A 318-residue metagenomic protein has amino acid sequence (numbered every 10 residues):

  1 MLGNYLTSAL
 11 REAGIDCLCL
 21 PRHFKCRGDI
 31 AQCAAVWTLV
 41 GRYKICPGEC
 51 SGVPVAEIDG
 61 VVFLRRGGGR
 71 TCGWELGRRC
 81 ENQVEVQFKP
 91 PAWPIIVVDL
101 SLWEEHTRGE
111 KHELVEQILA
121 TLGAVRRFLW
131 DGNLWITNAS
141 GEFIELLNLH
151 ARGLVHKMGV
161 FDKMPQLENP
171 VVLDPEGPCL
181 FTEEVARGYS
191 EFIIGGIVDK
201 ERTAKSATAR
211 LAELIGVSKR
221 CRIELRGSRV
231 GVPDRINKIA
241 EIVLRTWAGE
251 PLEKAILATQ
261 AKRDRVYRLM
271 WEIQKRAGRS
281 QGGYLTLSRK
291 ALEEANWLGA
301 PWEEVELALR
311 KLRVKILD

Functional and structural regions predicted by a protein language model:
M1-I96, W103-E105, G109: Extreme N-terminal leader/targeting regions
A35-V36, N237-R245, L269-K275: Short, hydrophobic/amphipathic alpha-helical patches that form generic packing surfaces within helical domains
G109-R127: Histidine-anchored nucleotide/phosphate-binding helix
W130-T203: S-adenosyl-L-methionine/SAH cofactor-binding core of RNA-modifying enzymes
F161-E176, W247-M270: Extended, charge-rich low-complexity interaction segments
G196-V198, R202-A204, N237-L244: Catalytic cores of processing enzymes, dominated by hydrolases/peptidases, characterized by acidic/His-rich
R210-D264: Structured adenosyl-cofactor binding patch, chiefly the S-adenosyl-L-methionine
R263-D318: C-terminal, charge/polar-rich interaction regions
